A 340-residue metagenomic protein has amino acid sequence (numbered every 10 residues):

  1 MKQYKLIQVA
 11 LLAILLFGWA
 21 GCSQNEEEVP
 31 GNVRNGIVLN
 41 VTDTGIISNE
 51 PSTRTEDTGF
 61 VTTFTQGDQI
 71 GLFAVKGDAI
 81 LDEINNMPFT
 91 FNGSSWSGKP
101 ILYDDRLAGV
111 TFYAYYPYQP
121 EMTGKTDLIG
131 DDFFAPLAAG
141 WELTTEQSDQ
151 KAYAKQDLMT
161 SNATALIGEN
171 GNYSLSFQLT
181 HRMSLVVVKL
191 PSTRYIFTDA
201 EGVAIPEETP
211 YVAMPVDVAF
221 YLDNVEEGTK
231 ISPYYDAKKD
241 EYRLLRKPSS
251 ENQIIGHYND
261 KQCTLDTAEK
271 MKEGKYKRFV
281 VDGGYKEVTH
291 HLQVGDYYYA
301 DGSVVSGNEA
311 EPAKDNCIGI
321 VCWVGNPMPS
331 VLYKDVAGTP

Functional and structural regions predicted by a protein language model:
M1-A10: Bacterial N-terminal signal peptides that target proteins for export
G18-G21: C-terminal motif of bacterial Sec signal peptides marking the signal peptidase cleavage site
E26-R194, R246-S249, T267-E287: Short, low-hydrophobicity acidic/polar segments
F73-I80, L222-E227, N259-K261: Change "in extracellular beta-sheet-rich domains … of secreted and cell-surface proteins" to "in beta-sheet-rich domains
T160-R243: Short helix-loop boundary/capping segments
V188, Y234-D266: Extended serine/threonine-enriched, polar tracts that run as long, contiguous segments within proteins
H257, G283-P340: Short, compositionally biased
